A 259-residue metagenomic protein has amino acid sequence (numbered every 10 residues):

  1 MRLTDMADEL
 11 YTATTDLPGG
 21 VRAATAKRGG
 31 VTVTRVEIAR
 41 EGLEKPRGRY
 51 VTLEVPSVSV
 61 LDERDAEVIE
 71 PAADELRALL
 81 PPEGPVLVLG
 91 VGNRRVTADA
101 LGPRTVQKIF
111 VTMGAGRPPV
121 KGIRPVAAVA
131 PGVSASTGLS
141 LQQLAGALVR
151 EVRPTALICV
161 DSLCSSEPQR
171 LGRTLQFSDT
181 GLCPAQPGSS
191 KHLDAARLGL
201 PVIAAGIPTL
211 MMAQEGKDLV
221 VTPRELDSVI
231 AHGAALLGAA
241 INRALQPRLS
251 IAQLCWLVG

Functional and structural regions predicted by a protein language model:
M1-G48: N-terminal amphipathic/basic leader segments beginning at the initiator methionine
R40-L80: An N-terminal, well-structured beta->alpha segment
E54-P56, P85-V96, A128-G132: Short glycine-rich or small-residue beta-strand-to-loop segments that form or flank ligand, phosphate, metal/Fe-S
P71, E75, T97-G114, T174-C183: A glycine- and small-aliphatic-rich helix-loop capping segment at beta-alpha/alpha-beta transitions that lines
V91-L101, A135, S162-S166: Gly/Ser/Thr-rich loops at beta-strand to alpha-helix junctions that form or flank small-molecule/cofactor-binding
L101-A135: Anionic-ligand anchoring segments at beta-strand to alpha-helix junctions in alpha/beta enzyme folds, i.e., glycine
G122-V149, R153-L157: A structural-propensity feature for long, helix-poor, extended segments
V129-A130, Q143, C159-G259: A structural signal for small-residue-enriched, beta-sheet-centric alpha/beta enzyme cores and oligomeric scaffold folds
